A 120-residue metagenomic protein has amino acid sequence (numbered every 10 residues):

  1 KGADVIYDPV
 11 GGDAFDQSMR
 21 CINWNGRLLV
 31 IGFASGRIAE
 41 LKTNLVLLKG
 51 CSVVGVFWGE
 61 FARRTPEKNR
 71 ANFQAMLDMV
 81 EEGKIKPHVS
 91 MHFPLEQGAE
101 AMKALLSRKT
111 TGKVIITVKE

Functional and structural regions predicted by a protein language model:
K1: Glycine-rich phosphate-binding loop signature in dinucleotide/nucleotide-binding domains
D4-Y7: N-terminal Rossmann-like NAD(P) cofactor-binding module of classical short-chain dehydrogenase/reductase
P9-V10, F93-Q97: Short beta->alpha linker loops
D13-I85, T117-E120: Glycine-rich phosphate-binding loop and adjacent beta-alpha segment of Rossmann(oid) nucleotide-cofactor-binding
D16, E96-A99: A broad detector of short, well-ordered amphipathic alpha-helices that serve as recognition/interaction surfaces
A39, M91-P94: A structural signal for short, well-ordered beta-strand elements
L77, K84-M91, A99-E120: C-terminal capping/lid region of NAD(P)-dependent oxidoreductase domains
